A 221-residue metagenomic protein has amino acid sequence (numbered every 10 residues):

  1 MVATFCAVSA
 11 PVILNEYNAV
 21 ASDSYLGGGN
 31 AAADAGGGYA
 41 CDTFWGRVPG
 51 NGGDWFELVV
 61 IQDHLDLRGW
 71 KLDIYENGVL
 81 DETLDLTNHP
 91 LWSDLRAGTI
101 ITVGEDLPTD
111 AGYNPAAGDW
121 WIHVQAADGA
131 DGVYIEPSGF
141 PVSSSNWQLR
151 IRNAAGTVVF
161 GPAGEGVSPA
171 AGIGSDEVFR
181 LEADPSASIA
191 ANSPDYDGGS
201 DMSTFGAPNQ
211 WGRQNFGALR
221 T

Functional and structural regions predicted by a protein language model:
M1-C6, G198-T221: A recurrent domain-boundary module in secreted/ectodomain proteins
C6-N146, R152-G198: Activation on beta-sandwich/Ig-like modules and their edge loops
